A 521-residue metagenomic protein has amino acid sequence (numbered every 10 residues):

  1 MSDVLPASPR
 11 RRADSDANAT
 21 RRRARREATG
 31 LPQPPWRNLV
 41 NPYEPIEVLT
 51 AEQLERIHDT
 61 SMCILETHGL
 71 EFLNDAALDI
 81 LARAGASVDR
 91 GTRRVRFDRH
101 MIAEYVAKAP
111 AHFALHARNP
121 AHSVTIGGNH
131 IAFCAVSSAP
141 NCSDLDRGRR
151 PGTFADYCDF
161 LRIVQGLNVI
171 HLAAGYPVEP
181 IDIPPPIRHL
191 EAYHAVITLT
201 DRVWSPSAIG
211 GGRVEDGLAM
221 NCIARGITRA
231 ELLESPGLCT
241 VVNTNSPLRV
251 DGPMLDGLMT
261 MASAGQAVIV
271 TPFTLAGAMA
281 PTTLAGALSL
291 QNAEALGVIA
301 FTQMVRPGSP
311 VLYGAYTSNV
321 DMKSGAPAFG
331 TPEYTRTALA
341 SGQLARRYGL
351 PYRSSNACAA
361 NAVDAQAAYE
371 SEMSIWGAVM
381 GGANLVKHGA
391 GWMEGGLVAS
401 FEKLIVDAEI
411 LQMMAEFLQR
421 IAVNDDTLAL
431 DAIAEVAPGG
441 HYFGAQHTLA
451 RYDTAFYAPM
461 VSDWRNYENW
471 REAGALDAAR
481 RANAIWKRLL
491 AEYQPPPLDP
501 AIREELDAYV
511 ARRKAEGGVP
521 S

Functional and structural regions predicted by a protein language model:
D3-L5, A13, N18-W36, V48-H58 (+3 more regions): Catalytic-core signal marking the mid-to-C-terminal active-site face
Q33-V40, A51-M62, T125-D146, Y176-E179 (+1 more regions): N-terminal small/glycine-rich loop or linker at the start of catalytic domains across soluble metabolic enzymes
P34-A109: N-terminal alpha-helical transmembrane segments of multi-pass membrane transport and channel/translocase proteins
W36-N41, G85-D89, G237, L275-A276 (+6 more regions): Short acidic (Asp/Glu) and glycine-rich catalytic loops that position anionic groups and cofactors
E71-L78, G91-T92, H171, L233-E234 (+7 more regions): Flexible, glycine/charged-enriched surface loops at secondary-structure junctions
L78, S87, R93-P281, A285: Catalytic alpha/beta active-site cores
V241-I410: Glycine-rich anion/phosphate-binding loop at the beta-strand->alpha-helix junction
